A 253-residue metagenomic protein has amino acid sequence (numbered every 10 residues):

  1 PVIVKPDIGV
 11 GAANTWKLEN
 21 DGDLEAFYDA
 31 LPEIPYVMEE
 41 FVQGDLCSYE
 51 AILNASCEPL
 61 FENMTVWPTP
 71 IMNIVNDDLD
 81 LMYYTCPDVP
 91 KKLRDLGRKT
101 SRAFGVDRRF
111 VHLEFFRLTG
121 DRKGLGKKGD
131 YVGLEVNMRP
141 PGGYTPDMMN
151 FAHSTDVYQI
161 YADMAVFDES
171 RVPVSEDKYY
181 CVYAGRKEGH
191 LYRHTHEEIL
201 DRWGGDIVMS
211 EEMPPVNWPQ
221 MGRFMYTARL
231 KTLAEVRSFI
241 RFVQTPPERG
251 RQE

Functional and structural regions predicted by a protein language model:
P1-G44, N54-C57, L81-D95, F239-P247: Active-site nucleotide/adenylate-binding loops and adjacent lid/helix of ATP-dependent enzymes
P6-D7, N73-I74, N217-M221: Short, flexible turn/loop "capping" segments at secondary-structure junctions
G11-A12, G44-L46, K178, Q220: Short acidic/glycine-enriched loop/turn segments that link adjacent beta-strands
A26, K99, I160: Alpha-helical scaffold segments in soluble metabolic enzymes
L31-P35, E40-Y83, K91-Y131, N137-T145 (+1 more regions): Phosphate-binding core of ATP-grasp and ATP-grasp-like enzymes
G126-V132, M138-K187: C-terminal structural cap/anchor segments
A162-E253: Peripheral (often C-terminal) accessory segments that flank ATP-dependent C-N-forming ligase machineries
